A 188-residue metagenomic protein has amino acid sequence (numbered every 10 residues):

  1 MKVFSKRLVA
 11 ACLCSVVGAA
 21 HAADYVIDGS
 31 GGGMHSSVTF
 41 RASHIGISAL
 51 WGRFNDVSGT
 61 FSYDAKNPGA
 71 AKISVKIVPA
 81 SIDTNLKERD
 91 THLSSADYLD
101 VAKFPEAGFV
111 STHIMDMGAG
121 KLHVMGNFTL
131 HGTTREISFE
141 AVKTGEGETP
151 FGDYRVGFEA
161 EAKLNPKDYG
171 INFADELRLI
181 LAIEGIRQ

Functional and structural regions predicted by a protein language model:
M1-V9: Bacterial N-terminal signal peptides that target proteins for export
C12-C14: Cysteine-centered motifs
V17-A19: N-terminal signal peptide c-region/cleavage motif recognized by signal peptidases
H21-Q188: Low-complexity, acidic/polar, glycine-enriched regions of mature
